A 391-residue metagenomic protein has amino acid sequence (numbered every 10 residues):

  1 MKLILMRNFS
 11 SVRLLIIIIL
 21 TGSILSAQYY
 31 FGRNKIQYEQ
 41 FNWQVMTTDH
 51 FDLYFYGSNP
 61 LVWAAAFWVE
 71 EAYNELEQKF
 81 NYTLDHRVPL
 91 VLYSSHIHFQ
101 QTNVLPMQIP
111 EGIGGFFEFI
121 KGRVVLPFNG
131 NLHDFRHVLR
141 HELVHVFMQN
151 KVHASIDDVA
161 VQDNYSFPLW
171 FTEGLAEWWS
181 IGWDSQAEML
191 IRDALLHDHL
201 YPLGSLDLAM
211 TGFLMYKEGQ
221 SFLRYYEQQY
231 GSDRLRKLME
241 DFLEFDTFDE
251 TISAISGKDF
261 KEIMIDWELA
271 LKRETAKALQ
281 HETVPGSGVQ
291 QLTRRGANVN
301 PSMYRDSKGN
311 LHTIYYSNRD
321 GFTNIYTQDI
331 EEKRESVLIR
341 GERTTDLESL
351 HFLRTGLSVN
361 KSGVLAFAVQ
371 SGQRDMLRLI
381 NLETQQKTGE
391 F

Functional and structural regions predicted by a protein language model:
R13-S23: Bacterial N-terminal signal peptides
Q28-Q162, F167-P168, Q186-A187, T251: Juxtacatalytic substrate-recognition/specificity segment
L76, L169-F171, L175-Q186, D193-K261: Active-site-proximal alpha-helical
D134, A297, G321, L353 (+1 more regions): Beta-rich catalytic cores
K277-N298, Q328-L353, I380-F391: Multi-bladed beta-propeller domains
V289-N324: Beta-strand-rich domains and repeat architectures in extracellular enzymes and scaffolds, especially beta-propellers
Y304-D306, T313-D320, D329, G356-G372 (+1 more regions): Beta-strand C-termini and the immediately following turn/loop, strongest in propeller blades
N324-Y326, M376-R378: A short loop-to-beta-strand structural motif that recurs across blades of beta-propeller domains
